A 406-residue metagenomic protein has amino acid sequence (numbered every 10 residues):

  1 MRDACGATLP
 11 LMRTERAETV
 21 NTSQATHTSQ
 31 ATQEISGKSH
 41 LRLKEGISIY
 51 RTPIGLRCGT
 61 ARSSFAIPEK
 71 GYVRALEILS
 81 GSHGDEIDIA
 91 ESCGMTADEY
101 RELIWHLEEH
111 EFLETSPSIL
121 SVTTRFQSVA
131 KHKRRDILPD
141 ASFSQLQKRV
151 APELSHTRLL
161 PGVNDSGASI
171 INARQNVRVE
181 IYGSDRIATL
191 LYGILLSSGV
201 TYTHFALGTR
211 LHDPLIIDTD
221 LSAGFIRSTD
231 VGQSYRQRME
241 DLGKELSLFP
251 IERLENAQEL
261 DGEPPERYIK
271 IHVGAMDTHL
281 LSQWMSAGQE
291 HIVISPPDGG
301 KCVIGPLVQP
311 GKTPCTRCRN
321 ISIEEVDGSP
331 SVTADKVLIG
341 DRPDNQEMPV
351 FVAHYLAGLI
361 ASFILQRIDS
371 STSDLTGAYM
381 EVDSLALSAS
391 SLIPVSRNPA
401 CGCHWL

Functional and structural regions predicted by a protein language model:
R2-L406: Adenine nucleotide-associated cytosolic modules
